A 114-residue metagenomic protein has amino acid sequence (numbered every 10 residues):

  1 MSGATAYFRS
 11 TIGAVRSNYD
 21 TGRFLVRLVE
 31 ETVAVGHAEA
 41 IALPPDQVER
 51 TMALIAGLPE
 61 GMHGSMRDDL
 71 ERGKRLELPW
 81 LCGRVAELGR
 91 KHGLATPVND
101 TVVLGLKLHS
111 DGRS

Functional and structural regions predicted by a protein language model:
M1-R27, T32: Anionic-ligand binding region
G22-S114: NAD(P)-dependent Rossmann-like dehydrogenase/reductase catalytic/cofactor-binding core
